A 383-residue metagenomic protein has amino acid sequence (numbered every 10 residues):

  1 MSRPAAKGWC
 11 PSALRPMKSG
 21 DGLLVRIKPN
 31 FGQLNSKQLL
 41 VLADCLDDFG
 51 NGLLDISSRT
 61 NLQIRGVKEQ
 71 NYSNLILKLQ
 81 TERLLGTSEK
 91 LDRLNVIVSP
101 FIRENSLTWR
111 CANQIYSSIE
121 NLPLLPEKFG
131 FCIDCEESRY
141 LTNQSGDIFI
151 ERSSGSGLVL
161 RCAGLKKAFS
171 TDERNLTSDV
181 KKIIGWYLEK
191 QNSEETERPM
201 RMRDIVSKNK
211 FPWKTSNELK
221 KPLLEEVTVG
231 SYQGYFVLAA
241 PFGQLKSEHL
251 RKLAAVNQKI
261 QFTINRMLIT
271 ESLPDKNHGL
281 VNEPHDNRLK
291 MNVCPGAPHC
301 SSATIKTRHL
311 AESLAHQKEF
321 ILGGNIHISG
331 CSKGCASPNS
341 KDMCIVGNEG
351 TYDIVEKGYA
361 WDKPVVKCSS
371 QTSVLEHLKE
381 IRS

Functional and structural regions predicted by a protein language model:
M1-P16, V227: Intrinsically disordered, low-complexity polar/charged tails and linkers
S2-R3, S19-V159, S178, F236-D353 (+1 more regions): Small-residue-enriched alpha-helical segments and adjacent helix-cap loops that form tight helix-helix packing
C10, R198, K290: Glycine-rich, flexible loop/turn motifs
A13, L125-I205, C344-S383: Mobile "lid/hinge" segments at catalytic clefts and subdomain interfaces of large enzymes
N35-S36, K68, D172, I205-F211 (+4 more regions): General structural signal for secondary-structure boundaries
S154-A163, P212-G234: Phosphate/diphosphate-binding glycine-rich loops and adjacent basic-rich segments that engage nucleotide
N192-E226: Terminal amphipathic helices with adjacent charged low-complexity linkers/tails
